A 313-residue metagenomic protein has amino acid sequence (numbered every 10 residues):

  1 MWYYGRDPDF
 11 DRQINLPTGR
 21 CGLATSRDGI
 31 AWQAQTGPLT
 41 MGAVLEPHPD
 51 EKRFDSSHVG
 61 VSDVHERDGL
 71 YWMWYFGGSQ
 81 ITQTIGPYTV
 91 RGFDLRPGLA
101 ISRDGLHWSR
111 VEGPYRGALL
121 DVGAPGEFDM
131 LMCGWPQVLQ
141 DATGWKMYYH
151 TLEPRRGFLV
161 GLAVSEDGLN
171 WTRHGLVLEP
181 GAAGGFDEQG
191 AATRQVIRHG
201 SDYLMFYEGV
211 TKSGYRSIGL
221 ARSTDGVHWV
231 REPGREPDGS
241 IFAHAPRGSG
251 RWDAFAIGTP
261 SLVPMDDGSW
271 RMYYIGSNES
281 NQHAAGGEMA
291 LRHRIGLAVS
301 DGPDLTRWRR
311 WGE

Functional and structural regions predicted by a protein language model:
M1-E313: Carbohydrate-active catalytic/glycan-binding domains of CAZyme proteins, especially the secreted or lumenal ectodomains
